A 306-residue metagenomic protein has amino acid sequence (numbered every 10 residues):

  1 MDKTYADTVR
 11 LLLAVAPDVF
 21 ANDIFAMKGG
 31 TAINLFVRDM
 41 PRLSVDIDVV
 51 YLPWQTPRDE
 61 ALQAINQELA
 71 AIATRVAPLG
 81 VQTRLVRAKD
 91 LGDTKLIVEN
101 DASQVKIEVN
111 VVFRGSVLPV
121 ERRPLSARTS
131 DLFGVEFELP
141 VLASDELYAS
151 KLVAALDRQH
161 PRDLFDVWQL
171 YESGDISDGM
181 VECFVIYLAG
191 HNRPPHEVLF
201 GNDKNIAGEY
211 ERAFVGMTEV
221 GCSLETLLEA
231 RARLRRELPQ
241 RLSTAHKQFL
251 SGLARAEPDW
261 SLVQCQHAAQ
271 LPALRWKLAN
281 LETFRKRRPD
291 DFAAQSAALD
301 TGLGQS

Functional and structural regions predicted by a protein language model:
M1-S306: Compositionally biased terminal segments of proteins
